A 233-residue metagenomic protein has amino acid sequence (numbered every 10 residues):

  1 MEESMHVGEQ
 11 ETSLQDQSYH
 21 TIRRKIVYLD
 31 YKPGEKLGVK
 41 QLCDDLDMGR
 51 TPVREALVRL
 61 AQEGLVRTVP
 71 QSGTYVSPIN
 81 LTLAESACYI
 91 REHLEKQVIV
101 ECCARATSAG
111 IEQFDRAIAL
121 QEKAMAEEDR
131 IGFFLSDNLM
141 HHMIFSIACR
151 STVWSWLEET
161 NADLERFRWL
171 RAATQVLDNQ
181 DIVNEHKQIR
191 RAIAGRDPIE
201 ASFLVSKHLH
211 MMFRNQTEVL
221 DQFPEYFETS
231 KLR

Functional and structural regions predicted by a protein language model:
M1-A104, A109, T217-R233: Short linear motifs at protein or domain termini
S13, I111-E112, L177-D181: Short helix-capping and inter-helix turn/linker motifs at the boundaries of alpha-helical repeat units
K25, L29, T160-F167, R171 (+2 more regions): A short secondary-structure junction motif
Q62-R67, T160-A162, L177-Q180: Mobile beta-alpha loop/short-helix "lid" or hinge segments that flank ligand
A87, S108-L170, N184-R191, I199-M211: Conserved amphipathic alpha-helical segments that form helical-bundle/coiled-coil interaction surfaces
D178-R233: C-terminal regulatory/effector modules of DNA-binding transcriptional regulators
